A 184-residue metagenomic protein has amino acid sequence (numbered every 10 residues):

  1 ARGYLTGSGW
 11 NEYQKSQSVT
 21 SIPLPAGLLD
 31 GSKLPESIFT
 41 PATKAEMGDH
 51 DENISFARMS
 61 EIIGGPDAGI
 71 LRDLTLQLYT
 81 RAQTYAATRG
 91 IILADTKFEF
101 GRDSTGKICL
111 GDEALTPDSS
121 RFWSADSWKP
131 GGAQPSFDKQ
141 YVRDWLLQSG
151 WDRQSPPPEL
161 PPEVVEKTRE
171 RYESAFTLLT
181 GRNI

Functional and structural regions predicted by a protein language model:
R2-D95, G101-I184: Acidic/polar, glycine-anchored loop/turn motif associated with catalytic or activation segments that engage anionic
